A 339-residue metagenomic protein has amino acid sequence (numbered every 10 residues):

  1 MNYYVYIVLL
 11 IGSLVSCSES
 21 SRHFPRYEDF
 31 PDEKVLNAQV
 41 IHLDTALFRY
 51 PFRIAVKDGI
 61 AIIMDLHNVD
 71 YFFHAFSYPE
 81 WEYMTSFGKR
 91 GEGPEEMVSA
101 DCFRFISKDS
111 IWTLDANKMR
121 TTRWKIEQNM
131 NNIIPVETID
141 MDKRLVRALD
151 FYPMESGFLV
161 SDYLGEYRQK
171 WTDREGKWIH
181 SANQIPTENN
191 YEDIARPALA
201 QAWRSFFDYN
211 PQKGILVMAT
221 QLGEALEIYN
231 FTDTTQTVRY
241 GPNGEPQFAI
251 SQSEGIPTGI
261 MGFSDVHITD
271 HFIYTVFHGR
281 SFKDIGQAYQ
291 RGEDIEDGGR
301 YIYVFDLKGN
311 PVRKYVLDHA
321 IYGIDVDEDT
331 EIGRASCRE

Functional and structural regions predicted by a protein language model:
F24-F48, K308-N310: A short helix->beta-strand "capping" segment at the edge of beta-propeller domains
F52-A55, D101-I106, L149-M154, P197-G214 (+2 more regions): Structural signature of eukaryotic scaffold interfaces centered on beta-propeller domains
E82-A116, T138-D142, D318-Y322: Blade-loop segments of beta-propeller domains
G93, N243-E254, L307-E328: Conserved blade-ending motifs and adjacent loop-strand segments that build the rim/top face of beta-propeller domains
I126-G157, S161: Asp-box/WD-like beta-propeller blade repeats and closely related beta-sheet repeat scaffolds
T172, Q290-G309: Beta-propeller blade signature
V276-D297: Short, conserved, GDST-rich strand-edge loop motifs in beta-rich repeat architectures
I332-E339: Residue-level detector of conserved catalytic or cofactor/ligand-binding positions in enzyme active sites
